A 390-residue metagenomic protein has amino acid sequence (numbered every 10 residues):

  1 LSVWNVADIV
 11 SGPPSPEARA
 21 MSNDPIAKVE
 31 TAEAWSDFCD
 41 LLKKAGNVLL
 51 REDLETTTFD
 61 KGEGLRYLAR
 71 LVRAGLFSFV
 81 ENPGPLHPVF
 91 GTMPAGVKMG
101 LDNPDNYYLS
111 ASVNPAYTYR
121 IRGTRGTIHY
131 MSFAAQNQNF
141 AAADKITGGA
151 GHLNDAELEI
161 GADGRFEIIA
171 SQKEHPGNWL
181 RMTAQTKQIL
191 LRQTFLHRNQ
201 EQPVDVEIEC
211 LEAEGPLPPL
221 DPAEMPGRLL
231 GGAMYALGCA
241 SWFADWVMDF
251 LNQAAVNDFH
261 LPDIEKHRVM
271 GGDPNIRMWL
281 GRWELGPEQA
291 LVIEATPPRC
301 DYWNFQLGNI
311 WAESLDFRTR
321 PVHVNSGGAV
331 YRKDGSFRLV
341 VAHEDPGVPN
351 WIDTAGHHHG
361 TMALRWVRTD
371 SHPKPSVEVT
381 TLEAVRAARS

Functional and structural regions predicted by a protein language model:
A18-S390: A compositional/structural signature for long, glycine/proline-rich flexible linkers and loops on extracytoplasmic
